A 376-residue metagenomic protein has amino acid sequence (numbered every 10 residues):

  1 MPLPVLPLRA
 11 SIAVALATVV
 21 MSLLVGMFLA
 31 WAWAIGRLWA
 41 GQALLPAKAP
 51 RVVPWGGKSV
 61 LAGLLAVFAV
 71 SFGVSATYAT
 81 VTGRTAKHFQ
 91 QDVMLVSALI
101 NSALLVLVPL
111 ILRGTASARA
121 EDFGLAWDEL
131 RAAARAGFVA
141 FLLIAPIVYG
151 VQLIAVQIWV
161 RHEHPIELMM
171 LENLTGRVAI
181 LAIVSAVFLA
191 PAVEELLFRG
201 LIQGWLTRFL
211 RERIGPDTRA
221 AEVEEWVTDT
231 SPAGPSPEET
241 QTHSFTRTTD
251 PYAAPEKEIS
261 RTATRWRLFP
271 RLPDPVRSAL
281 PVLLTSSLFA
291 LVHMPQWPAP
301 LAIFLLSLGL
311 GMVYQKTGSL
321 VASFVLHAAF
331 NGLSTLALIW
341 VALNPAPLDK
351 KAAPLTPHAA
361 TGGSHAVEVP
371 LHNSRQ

Functional and structural regions predicted by a protein language model:
P7-F28, P50-T115: Alpha-helical transmembrane segments in multi-pass membrane proteins
L23-A43, V106-A118, I202-L210: Membrane-water interface of transmembrane alpha-helices
V25-F28, V70-V74, I100-V108, L143-Q152 (+5 more regions): Alpha-helical transmembrane segments of multipass membrane proteins
T77-L99, I111-V193, T207-V276, N344-A359 (+1 more regions): Juxtamembrane helix-loop-helix connectors linking adjacent transmembrane helices in multi-pass membrane enzymes
L99-A103, I180, L301-G309: Membrane-embedded alpha-helical segments of multi-pass membrane proteins, especially the transmembrane helices
P191-I202, V325: Acidic (Asp/Glu-rich) catalytic motifs at the cytosolic membrane interface
G200-R211, T335-V341: Membrane-interfacial alpha-helical segments at the cytosolic side of multi-pass membrane proteins
A279-P357: Functionally important transmembrane alpha-helices
